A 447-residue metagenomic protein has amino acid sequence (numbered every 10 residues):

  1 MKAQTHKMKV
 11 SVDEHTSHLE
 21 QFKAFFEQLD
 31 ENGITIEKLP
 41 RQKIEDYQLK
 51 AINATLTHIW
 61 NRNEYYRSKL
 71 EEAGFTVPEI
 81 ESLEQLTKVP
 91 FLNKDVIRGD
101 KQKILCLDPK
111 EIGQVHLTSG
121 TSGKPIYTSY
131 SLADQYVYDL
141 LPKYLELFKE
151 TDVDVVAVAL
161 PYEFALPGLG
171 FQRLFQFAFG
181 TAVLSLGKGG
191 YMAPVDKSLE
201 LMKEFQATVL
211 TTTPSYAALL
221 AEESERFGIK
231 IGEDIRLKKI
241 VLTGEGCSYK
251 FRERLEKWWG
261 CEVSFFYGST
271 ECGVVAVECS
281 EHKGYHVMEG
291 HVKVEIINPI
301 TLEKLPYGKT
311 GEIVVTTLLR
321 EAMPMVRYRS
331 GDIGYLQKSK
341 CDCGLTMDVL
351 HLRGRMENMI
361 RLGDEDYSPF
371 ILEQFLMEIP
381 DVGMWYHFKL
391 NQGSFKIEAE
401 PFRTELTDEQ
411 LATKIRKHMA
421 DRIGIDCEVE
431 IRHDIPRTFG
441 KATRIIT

Functional and structural regions predicted by a protein language model:
M1-L117, G123-V137, Y144, E204 (+4 more regions): Nucleotide 5′-phosphate-binding alpha/beta core
K2-I34, K94-R236, G246-R254, W258: Active-site phosphate/ATP/adenylate-binding loop shared across adenylate-forming ligases
L56, L237, V382-G383: Core-facing hydrophobic residues within beta-strands of well-ordered domains
I59, T118, L210, L255 (+5 more regions): Residue-level signal for inorganic ion chemistry
L184-G187, S264-F266, E428-R432: General small-molecule cofactor/ligand-binding pocket signal
L210, V314-I425, G440: AMP-binding/adenylate-forming catalytic core of the ANL superfamily
K238, C247, F251-K340, E357: Conserved AMP-binding/adenylate-forming
